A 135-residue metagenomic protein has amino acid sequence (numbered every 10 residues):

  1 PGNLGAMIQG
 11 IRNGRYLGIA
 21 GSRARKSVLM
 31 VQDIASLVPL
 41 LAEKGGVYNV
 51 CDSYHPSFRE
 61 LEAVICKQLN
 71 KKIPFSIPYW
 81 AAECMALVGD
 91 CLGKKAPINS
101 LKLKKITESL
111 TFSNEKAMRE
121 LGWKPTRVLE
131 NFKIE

Functional and structural regions predicted by a protein language model:
G2-A6, A20-A42, N49: Substrate-positioning beta->alpha
N3-A6, C84, K102, S113: Hydrophobic alpha-helical segments typical of transmembrane helices and their membrane-interface/capping positions
I8-I19, K94-A96: A short C-terminal helix-loop "cap" of Rossmann-like NAD(P)-dependent dehydrogenase/epimerase domains
K26-L29, P56, F112: A broad, structural micro-motif
V31, F58, P125-T126: Amphipathic alpha-helical segment in the mid-to-C-terminal domain of diverse UDP/GDP-sugar glycosyltransferases
L40-I98, K133-E135: Mid/C-terminal beta-alpha module of Rossmann-like enzyme folds, strongest in SDR-family dehydrogenases/epimerases
F58, K94-N114: Active-site loop of classical SDR/Rossmann-like NAD(P)-dependent oxidoreductases, centered on the catalytic Tyr-X3-Lys
N114-E135: Amphipathic terminal alpha-helices
